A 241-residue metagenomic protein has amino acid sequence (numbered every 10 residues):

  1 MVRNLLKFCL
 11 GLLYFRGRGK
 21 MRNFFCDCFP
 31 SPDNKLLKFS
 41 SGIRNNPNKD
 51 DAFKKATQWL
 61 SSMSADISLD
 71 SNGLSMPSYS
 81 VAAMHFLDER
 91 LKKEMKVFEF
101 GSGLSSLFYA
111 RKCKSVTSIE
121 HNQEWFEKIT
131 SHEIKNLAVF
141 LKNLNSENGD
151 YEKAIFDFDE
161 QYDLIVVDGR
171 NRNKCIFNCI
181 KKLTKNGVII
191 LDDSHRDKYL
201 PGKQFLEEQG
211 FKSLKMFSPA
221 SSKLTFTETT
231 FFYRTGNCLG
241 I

Functional and structural regions predicted by a protein language model:
M1-L74: Membrane-proximal basic amphipathic "stem/tether" segments
L74-V81, N145-S146, G169-R170, K223-F226: Conserved phosphate-coordination/catalytic loops
S78-S146: SAM cofactor-binding core of SAM-dependent methyltransferases, primarily the Rossmann-like beta-alpha-beta module
V97, S118, V166, I190-L191: Generic enzyme active-site microenvironment
F100, H121, G169, D193-S194: Generic detector of well-ordered alpha-helical packing
N143-F156: Surface-exposed interaction regions that form or flank ligand-binding interfaces
A154-L164: A short acidic, Gly/Pro-enriched loop at the edge of an enzyme's catalytic core that lines a small-molecule cofactor
L164, R170-I241: C-terminal substrate-binding/active-site "lid" region of AdoMet-derived donor-dependent transferases
